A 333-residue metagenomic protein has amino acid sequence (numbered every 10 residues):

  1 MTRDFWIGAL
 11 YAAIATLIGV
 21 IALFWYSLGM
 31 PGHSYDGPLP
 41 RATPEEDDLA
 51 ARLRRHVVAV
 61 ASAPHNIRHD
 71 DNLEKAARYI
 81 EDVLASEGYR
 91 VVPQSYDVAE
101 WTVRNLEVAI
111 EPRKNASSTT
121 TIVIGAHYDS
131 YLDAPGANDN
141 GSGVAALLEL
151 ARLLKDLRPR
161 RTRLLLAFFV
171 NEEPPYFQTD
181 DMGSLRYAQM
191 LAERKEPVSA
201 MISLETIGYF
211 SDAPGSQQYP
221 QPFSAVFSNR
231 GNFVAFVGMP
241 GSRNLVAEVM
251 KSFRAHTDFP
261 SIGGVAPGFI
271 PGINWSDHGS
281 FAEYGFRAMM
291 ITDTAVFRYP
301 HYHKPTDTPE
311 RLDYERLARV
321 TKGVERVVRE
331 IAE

Functional and structural regions predicted by a protein language model:
I7, Y11, P44, H56-R113 (+1 more regions): A non-catalytic alpha/beta surface segment that caps or lines the substrate-entry region of metallo-dependent hydrolase
L10-S27: Hydrophobic membrane-insertion alpha-helices, especially the h-region of bacterial N-terminal signal peptides
W25-N72, E87, D129, F297-D307: N-terminal capping segment at the start of a domain
L39-D47, S62-E74, V92-D97, Y131-G141 (+5 more regions): Second-shell loop/turn segments in exported
L49-A61, V83-E87, A99-F169, Q178: Catalytic-core environment of secreted peptidases
L49-V57, N72, A76, I80 (+6 more regions): Stable alpha-helical elements in mature extracytoplasmic
Y131-A247, I270-I273: Acidic/histidine-rich catalytic neighborhood of metal-dependent amide-processing enzymes
A200, S211-E333: Active-site-adjacent substrate-binding region of metalloamidase/peptidase-like peptide-processing proteins
